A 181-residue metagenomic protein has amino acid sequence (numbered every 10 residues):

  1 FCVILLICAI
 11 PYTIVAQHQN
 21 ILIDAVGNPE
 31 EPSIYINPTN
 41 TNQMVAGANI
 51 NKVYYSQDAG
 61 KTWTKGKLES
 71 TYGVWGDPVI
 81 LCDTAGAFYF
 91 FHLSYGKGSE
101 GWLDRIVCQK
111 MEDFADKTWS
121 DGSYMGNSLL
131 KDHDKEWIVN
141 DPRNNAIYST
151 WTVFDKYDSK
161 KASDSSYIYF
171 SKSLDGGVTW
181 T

Functional and structural regions predicted by a protein language model:
F1-H18: Bacterial Sec-dependent N-terminal signal peptides
A16-T181: C-terminal PAP-associated
